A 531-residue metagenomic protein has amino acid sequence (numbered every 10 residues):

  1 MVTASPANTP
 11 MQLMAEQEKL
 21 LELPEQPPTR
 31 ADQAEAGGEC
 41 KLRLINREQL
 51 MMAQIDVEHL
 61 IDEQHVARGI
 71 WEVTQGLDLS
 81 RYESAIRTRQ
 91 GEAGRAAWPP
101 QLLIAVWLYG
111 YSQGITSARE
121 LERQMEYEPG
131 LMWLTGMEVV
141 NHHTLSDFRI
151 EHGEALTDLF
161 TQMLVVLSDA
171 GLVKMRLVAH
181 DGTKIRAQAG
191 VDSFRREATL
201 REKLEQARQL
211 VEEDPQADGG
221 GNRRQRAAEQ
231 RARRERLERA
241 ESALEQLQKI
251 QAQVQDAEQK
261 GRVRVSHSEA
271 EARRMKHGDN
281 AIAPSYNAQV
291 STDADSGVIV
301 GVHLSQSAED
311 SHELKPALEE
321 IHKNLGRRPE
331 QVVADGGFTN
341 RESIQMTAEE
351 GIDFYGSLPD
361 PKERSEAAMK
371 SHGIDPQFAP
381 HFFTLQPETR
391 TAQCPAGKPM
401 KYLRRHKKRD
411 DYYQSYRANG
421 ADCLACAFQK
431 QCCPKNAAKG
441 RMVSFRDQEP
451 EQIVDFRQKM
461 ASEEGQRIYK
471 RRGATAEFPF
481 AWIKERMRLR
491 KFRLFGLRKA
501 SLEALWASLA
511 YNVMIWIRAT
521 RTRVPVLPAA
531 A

Functional and structural regions predicted by a protein language model:
M1-Q26, Q33-G37, R43-L44, Q49-M52 (+2 more regions): Anion-binding and metal-coordination hotspots
R43-N46, M52, V57-Q64, I70: N- or domain-start disorder-to-order transition segments that initiate the globular core
D56, L102-L108, T144, Q162: A general alpha-helix detector
E63-L108, Q113, F445: Basic, short loop/linker segments at the boundary and entry of helix-turn-helix/winged-helix-like folds
D78-Y82, T88-R95, P100, Q124-M137 (+1 more regions): Helical catalytic core of nucleic-acid polymerases
G110, L134, H303: Generic anion/oxyanion-binding catalytic loop in active/binding sites
